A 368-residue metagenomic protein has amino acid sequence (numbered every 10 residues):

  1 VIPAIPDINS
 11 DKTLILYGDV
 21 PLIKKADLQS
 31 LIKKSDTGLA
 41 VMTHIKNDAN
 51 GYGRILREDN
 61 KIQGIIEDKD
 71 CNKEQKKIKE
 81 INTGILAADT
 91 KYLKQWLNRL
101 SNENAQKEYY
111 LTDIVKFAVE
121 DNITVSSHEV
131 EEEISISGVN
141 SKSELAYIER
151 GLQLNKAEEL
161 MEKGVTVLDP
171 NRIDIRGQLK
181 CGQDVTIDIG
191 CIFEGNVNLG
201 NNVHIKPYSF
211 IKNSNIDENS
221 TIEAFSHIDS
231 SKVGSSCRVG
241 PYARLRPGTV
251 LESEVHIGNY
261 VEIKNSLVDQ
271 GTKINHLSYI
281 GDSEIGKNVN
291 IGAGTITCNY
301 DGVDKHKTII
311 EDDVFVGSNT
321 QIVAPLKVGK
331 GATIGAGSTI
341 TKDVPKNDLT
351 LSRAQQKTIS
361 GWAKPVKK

Functional and structural regions predicted by a protein language model:
V1-D59, T83, A87, Q95-W96 (+1 more regions): Conserved beta-loop-beta/alpha segment of the NTase-like Rossmann-fold superfamily that binds/positions NTPs
I2, D11, D19, W96-L97 (+4 more regions): Catalytic cores of nucleotide-enabled group-transfer and carboxylate-activating enzymes in metabolic and assembly-line
I55-E58, A87-A88, V139-N140, R176 (+2 more regions): Short beta-strand-to-turn element immediately C-terminal to the catalytic PLP-Schiff-base lysine in fold type I
Q63-Q153, E158: Catalytic-core segments of class I nucleotidyltransferases/pyrophosphorylases that form NMP-activated intermediates
N82-I85, G177, H306: Glycine/small-residue-rich pyrophosphate-binding loop that anchors the diphosphate of NDP-sugar donors
E120-R238: Extended, small-residue-rich solenoid/repeat segments and analogous flexible loops that form exposed scaffolds
T221-K368: Glycine-rich hexapeptide-repeat left-handed beta-helix
